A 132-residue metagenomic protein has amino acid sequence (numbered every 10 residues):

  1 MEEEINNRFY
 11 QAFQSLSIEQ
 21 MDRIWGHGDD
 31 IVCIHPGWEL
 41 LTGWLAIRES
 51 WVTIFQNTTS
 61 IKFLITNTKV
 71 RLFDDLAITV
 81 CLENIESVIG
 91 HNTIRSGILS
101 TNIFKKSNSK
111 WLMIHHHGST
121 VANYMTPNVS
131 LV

Functional and structural regions predicted by a protein language model:
M1-R23, D30-V132: A beta-strand edge to alpha-helix "cap/lid" segment located at domain peripheries
